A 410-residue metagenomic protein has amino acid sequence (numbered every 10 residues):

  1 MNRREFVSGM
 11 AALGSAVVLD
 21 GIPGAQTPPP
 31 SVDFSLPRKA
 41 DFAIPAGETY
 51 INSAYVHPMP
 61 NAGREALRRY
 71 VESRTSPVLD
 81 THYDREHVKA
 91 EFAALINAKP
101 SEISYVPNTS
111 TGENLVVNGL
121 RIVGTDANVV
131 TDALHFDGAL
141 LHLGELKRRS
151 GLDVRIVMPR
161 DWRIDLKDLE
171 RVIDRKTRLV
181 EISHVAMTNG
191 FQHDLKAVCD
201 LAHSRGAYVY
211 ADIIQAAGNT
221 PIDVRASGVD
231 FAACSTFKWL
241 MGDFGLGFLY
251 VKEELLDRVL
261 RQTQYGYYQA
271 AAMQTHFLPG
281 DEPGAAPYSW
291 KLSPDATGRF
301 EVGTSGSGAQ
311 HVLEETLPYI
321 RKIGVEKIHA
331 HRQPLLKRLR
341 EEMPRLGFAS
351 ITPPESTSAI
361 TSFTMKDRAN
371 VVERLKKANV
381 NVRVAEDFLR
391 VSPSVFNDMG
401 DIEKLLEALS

Functional and structural regions predicted by a protein language model:
M1-V7: Twin-arginine (Tat) signal peptide motif
V7-S410: Pyridoxal 5′-phosphate
